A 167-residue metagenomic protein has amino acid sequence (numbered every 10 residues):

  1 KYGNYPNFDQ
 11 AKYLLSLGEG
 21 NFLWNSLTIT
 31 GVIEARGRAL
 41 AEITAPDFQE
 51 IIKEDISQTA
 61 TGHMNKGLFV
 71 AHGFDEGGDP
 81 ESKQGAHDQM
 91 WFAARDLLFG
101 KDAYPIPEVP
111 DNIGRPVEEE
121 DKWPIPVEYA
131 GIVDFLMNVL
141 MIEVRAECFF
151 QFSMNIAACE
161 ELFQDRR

Functional and structural regions predicted by a protein language model:
K1-R167: Non-heme di-metal
